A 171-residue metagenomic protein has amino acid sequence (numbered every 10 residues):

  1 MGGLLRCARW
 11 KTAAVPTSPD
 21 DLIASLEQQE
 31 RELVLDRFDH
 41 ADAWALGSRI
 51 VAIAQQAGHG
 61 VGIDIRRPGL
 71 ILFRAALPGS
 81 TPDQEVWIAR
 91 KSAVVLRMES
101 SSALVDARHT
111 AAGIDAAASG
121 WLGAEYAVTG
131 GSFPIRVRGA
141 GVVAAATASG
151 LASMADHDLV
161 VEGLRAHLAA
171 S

Functional and structural regions predicted by a protein language model:
L5-T81: Intrinsically disordered, low-complexity terminal regulatory regions
R6, K11-T12, S101, V105 (+1 more regions): N-terminal cationic amphipathic segment used for targeting or macromolecule association
P16-E27, G113, T129, F133 (+1 more regions): N-proximal short alpha-helices
A41-W44, H109-A118, A169-S171: Short, positively charged
Q55-S119: Structured interaction and signal-relay segments at domain junctions
Q56-A57, R138-G139, A166-S171: Secondary-structure boundary elements
A116-R165: Extended hydrophobic
